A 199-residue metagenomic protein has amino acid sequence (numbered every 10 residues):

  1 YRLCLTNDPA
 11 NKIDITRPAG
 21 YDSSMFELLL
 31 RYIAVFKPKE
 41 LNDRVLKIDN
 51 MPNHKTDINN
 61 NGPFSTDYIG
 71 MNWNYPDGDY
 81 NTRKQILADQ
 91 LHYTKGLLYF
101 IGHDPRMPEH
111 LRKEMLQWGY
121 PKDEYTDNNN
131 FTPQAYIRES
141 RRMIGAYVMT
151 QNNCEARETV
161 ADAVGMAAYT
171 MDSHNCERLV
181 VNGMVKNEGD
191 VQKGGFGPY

Functional and structural regions predicted by a protein language model:
Y1-Y199: Flavin (FAD/FMN)-binding glycine-rich loop and adjacent Rossmann-like elements that form
